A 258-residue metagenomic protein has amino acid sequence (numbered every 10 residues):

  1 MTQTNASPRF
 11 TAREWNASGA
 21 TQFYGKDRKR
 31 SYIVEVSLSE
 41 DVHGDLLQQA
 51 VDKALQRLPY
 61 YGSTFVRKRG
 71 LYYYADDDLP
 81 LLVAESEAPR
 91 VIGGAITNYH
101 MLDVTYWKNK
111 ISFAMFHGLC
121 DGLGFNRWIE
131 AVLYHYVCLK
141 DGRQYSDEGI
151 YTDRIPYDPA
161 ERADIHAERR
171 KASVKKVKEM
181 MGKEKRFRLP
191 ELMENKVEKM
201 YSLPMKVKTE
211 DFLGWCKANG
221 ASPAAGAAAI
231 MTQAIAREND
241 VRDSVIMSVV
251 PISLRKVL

Functional and structural regions predicted by a protein language model:
M1-A163, L213-K217, S222-I246: Non-catalytic N-terminal regions of enzymes
L38, M205-V207, V250: Hydrophobic residues in beta-strands and at strand termini
H166-A221: Flexible, P/S/T/G-rich "lid" or insertion loops adjacent to the active sites of thioester-utilizing
I252-L258: Acidic/histidine-rich catalytic neighborhood
